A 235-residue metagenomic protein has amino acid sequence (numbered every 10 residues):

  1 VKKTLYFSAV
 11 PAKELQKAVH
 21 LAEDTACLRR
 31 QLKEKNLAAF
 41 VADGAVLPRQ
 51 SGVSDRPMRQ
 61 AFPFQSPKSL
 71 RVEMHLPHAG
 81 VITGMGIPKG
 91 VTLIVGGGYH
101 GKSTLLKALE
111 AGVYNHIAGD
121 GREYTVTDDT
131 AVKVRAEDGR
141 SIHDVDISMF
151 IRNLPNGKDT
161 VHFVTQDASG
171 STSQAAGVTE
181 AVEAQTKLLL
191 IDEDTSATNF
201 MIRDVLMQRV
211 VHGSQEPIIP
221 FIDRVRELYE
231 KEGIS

Functional and structural regions predicted by a protein language model:
V1-N36, L47: N-terminal accessory targeting/assembly segments
K17-T25, G170-V178, Y229-I234: Phosphate-interacting basic helix/loop segments used at nucleotide- and nucleic-acid interfaces
Q50-T83, A131, R135-I142, I147-K158: N-terminal pre-Walker A segment at the start of P-loop NTPase domains
I82-A111: Glycine-rich phosphate-binding P-loop
A111-R122: Post-Walker A helix-loop "phosphate-sensing" segment adjacent to the P-loop in P-loop NTPases
R140, F150-S171, I202-I219: Flexible beta-alpha connector loops of hexameric P-loop NTPases
H162-S196: Phosphate-binding/switch loop-helix module in NTP-utilizing enzymes
V182-E230: Conserved P-loop NTPase nucleotide-binding/switch module
